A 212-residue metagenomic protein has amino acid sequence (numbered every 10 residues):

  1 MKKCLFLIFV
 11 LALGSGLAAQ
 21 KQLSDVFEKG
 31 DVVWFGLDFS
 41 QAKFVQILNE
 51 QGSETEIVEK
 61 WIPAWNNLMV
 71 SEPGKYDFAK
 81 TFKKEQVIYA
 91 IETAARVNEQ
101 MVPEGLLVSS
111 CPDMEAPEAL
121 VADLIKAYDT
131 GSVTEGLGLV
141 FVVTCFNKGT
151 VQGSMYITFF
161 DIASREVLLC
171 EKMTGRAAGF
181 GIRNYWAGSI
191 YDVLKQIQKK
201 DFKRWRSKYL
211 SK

Functional and structural regions predicted by a protein language model:
M1-S24: Bacterial Sec-dependent N-terminal signal peptides
F6, V70, G74, K83-V87 (+3 more regions): Generic surface-pattern signal
L7, F35, V140: Residues in well-ordered beta-strands of folded domains
V10-A12, V26, V70, T134: Compositionally biased, low-complexity repeat tracts
A19-V108, L210-K212: A structural "domain/chain start" motif
Q20-N49, C111-T134, F146-K212: C-terminal/domain-edge helix-coil "capping" segments
K84-G136, V140: Surface-exposed, polar helix/loop patches in the mature regions of secreted/periplasmic/lumenal proteins that form
V143: Active-site nucleophile-His-acid catalytic modules used for acyl/amide transfer and hydrolysis across diverse enzymes
